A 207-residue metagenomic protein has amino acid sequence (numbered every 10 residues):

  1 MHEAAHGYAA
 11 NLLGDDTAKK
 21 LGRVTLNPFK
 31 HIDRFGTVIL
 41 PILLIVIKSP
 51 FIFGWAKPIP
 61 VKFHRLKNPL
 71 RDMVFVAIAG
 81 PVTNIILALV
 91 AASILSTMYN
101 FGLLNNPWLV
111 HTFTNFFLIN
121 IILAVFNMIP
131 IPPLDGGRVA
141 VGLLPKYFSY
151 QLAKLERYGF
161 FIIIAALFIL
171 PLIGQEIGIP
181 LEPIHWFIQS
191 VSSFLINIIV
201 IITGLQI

Functional and structural regions predicted by a protein language model:
M1-I207: Hydrophobic transmembrane alpha-helices and their immediate loop junctions in multi-pass integral membrane proteins
